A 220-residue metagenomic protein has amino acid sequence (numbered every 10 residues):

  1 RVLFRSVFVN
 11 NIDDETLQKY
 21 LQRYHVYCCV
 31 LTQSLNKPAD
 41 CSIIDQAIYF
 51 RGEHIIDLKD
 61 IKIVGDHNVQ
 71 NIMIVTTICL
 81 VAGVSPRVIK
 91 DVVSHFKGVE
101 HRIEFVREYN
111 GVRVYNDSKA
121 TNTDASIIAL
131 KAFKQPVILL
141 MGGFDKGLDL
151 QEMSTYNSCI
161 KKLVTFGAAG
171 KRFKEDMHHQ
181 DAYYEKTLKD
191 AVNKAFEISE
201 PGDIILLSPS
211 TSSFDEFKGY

Functional and structural regions predicted by a protein language model:
R1, N11-D60, V99-R102, V106: Extended acidic/charged loop-beta regions that coordinate divalent cations and stabilize anionic phosphate/carboxylate
R1-R5, L21-H25, A132-K134, S154-K161: Short, conserved loop/helix-junction motifs that constitute active-site signature segments in enzyme catalytic cores
F8-I12, L140-M141, I160-A168: Short internal beta-strands
V9-N11, L206-S210: Short beta-strands and strand-loop turn motifs
D14-K19, K37-P38, K146-D149, A169-E175: Short, charged/polar "capping" segments at the starts of alpha-helices and the immediately preceding loops
I56-I160, F173: Nucleotide phosphate-binding/pyrophosphate-handling subdomain across enzymes that bind or process nucleotide phosphates
L150-D203: C-terminal helical cap/extension that packs against the catalytic core of soluble nucleotide-cofactor enzymes
F214-Y220: Glycine/threonine-rich flexible loop motifs
